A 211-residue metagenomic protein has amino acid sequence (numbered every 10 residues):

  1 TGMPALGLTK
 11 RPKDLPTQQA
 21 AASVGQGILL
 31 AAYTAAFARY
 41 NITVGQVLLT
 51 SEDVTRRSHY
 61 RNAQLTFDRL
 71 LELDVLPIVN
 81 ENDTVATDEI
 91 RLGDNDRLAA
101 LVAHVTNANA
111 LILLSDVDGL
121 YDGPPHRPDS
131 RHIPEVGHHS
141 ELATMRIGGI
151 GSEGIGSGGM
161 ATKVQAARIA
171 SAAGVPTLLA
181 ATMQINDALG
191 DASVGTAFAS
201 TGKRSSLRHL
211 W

Functional and structural regions predicted by a protein language model:
T1-W211: C-terminal catalytic "cap/lid" subdomain
